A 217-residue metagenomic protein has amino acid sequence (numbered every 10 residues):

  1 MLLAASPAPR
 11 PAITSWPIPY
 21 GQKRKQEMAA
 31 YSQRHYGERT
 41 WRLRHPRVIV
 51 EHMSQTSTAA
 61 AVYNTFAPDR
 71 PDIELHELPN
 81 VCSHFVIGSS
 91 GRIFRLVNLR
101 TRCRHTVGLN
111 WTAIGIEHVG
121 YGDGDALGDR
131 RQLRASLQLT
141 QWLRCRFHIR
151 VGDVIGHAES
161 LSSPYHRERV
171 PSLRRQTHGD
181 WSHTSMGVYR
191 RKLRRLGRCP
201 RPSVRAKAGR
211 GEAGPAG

Functional and structural regions predicted by a protein language model:
M1-T106: N-terminal catalytic cores of peptidoglycan-degrading enzymes
L2-K25, R42-L43, G122-G217: Basic/polar, cationic surfaces and motifs that engage anionic cell-wall and phosphate/carboxylate ligands
V48, A113-G115, D153: Structural preference for beta-strand elements that scaffold enzyme active sites
H52-S54, I116-V119: Short loop/turn segments at strand-loop or loop-helix junctions that form parts of catalytic or ligand-binding pockets
V107-H118: Short coil-to-beta-strand
